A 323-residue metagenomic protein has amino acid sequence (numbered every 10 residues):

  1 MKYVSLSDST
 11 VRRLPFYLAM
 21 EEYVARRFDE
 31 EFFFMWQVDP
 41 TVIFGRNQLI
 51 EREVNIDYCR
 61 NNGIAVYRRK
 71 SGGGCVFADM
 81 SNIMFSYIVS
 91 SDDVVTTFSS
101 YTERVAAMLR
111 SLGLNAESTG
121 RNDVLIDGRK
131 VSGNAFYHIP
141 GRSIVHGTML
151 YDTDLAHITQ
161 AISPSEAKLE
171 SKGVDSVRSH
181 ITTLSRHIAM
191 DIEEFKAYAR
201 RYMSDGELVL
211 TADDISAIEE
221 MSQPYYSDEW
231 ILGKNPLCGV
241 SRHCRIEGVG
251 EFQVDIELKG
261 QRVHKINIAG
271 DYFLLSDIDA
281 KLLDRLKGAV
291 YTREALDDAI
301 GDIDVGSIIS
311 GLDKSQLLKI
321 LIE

Functional and structural regions predicted by a protein language model:
M1-V95: N-terminal lobe of the biotin/lipoate ligase/transferase fold
N82-N122: Contiguous, small/hydrophobic- and glycine-enriched helical/loop subdomains that border and often "cap" functional
V105, S132, P140-K234, A280 (+1 more regions): Long, positively charged amphipathic alpha-helical accessory segments at protein N-termini or as interdomain linkers
L114-D127, V209-A217: Short, surface-exposed recognition loops or helix-turn segments adjacent to catalytic cores
A135-F136, M149-Y151, F252-Y272: Short beta-strand elements
S163-P164, V174, K259-L283: Intrinsically disordered, low-complexity regulatory segments enriched in Ser/Thr/Pro and charged residues
I215-G260: Structured beta-strand/loop patches that form or line metal/cofactor-binding pockets in enzymes
